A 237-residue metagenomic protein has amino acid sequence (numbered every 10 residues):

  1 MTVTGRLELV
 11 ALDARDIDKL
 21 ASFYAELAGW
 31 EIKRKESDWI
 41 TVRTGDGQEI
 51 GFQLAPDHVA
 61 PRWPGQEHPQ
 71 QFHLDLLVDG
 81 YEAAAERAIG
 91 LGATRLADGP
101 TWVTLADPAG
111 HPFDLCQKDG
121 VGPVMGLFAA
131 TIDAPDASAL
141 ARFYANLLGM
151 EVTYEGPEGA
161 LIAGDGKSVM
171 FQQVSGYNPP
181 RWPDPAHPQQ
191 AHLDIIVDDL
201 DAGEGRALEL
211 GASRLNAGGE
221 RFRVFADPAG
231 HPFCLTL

Functional and structural regions predicted by a protein language model:
T2-P56, A83-A84, G90-D98, V103-T104 (+4 more regions): Core segments of cupin and vicinal oxygen chelate
L7, Q70-F72, A186-A191: Eukaryotic phosphotyrosine signaling hubs
D13, D75-L77, T131-D133, D194-I196: Short hydrophobic/aromatic beta-strand micro-patches that form the beta-sheet surface supporting nucleotide- or nucleic
D46, D107-A109, D227-A229: Residue-level recognition of short loop/turn positions
H58-W63, G176-W182: A short, acidic/glycine-rich surface segment
D79, T94, H111, D198 (+1 more regions): Conserved Rossmann-like nucleotide-cofactor binding loop
G99-V121: Short, structured interface segments
Q117-I132: Solvent-exposed, charged amphipathic helical/linker segments at domain boundaries
